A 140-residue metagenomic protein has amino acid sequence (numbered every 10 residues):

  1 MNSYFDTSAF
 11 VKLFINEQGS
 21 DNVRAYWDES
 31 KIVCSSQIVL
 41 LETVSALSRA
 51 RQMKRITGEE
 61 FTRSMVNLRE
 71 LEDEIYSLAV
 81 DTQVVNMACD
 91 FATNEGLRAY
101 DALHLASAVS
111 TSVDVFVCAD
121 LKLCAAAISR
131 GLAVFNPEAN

Functional and structural regions predicted by a protein language model:
M1-V39, A50-R63, R130-L132, A139: Short, well-structured N-terminal submotif of metal-dependent ribonuclease cores
N2, L105-N140: Acidic, PIN/NYN-like endoribonuclease modules and their adjacent C-terminal/linker elements
A9-F10, V39-L40, V84, H104 (+1 more regions): Alpha-helix capping/helix-boundary segments
S30-V33, E74-Y76, S110-V115: Short active-site oxyanion
S35, A79, A99, V117-C118: Short beta-strand scaffold positions
R63-N94: Acidic catalytic patch
